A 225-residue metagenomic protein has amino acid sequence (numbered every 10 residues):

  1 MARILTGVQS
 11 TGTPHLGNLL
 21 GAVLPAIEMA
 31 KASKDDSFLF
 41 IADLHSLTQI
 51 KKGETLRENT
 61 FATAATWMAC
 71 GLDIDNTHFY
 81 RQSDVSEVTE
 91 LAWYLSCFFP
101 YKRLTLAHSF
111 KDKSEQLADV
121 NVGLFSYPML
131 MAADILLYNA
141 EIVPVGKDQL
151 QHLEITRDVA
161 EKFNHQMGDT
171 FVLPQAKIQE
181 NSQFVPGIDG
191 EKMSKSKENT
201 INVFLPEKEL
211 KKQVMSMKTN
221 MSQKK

Functional and structural regions predicted by a protein language model:
A2-A133: N-terminal Rossmann-like or analogous alpha/beta NTP/dinucleotide-binding catalytic cores that position adenine
K111-K225: Active-site cores that bind ATP or allylic diphosphates and position pyrophosphate for catalysis
